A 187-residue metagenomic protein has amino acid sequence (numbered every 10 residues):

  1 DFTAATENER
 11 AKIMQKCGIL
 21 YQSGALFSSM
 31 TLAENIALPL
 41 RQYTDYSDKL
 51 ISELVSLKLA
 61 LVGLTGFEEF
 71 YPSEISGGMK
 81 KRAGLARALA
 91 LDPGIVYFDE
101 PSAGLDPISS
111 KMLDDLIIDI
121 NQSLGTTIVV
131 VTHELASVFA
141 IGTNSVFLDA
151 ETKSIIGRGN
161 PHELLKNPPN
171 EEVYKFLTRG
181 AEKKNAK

Functional and structural regions predicted by a protein language model:
D1, D48-F67: Conserved ABC ATPase "signature" region
D1-K12: ABC ATPase NBD Q-loop/coupling interface
M30-L38: Short coil-to-helix segment of the ABC ATPase nucleotide-binding domain corresponding to the Q-loop/switch region
Y71-I75, M79: Conserved ABC ATPase signature
A90-G94: A short, proline-enriched helix->beta-strand linker immediately N-terminal to the Walker B motif in ABC-type P-loop
V96-D99: Catalytic Walker B motif of ABC-type/P-loop ATPase nucleotide-binding domains
P107-S109: Helix N-cap at the start of a conserved alpha-helix in ABC-type nucleotide-binding domains
